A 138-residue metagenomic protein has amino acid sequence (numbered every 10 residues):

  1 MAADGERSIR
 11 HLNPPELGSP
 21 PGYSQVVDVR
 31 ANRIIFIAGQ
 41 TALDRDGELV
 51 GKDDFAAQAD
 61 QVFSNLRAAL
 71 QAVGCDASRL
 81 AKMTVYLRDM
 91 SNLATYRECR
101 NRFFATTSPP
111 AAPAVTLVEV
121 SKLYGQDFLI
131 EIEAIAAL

Functional and structural regions predicted by a protein language model:
M1-S64, A68-A81, L87-L138: N-terminal presequence-like segments and the immediate start of the first folded domain
